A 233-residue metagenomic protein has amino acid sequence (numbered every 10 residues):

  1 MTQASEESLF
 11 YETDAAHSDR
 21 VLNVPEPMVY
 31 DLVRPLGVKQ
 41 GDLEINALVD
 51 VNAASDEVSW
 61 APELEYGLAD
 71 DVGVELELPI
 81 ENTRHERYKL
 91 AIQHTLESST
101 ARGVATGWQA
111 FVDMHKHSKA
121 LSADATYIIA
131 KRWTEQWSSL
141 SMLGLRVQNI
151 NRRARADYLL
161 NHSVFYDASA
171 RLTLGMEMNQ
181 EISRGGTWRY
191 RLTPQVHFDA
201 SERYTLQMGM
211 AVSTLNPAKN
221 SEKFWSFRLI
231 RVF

Functional and structural regions predicted by a protein language model:
A4-F233: Transmembrane beta-barrel domains of Gram-negative outer membranes and organellar outer membranes
